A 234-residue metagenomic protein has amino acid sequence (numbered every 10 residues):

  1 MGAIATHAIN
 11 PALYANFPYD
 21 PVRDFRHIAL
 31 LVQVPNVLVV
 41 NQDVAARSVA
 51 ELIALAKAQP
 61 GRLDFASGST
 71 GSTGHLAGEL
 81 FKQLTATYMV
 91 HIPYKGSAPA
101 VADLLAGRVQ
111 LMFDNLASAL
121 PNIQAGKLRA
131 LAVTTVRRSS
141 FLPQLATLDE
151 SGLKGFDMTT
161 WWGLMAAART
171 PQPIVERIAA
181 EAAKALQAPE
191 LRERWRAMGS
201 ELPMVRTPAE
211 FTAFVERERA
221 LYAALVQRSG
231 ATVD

Functional and structural regions predicted by a protein language model:
M1, Q59-L63, T85-T87, L105-D114 (+2 more regions): Alpha-to-beta junction loops
M1-G2, L30, Y94, F113-D114 (+3 more regions): Short beta-strand and adjacent tight-turn residues that come in two discontinuous sequence segments and form the edges
M1-I9, F25, L30-L31, M112-L120: Ligand-binding clamshell of periplasmic/extracellular solute-binding protein-like
A3, S48, P93, G107-R108 (+8 more regions): Conserved functional loop/turn residues at catalytic and ligand-binding sites
I4, A12-P99, L148, W161-R194: Hinge/capping helix and adjacent helix->loop/strand transition within the periplasmic-binding protein
Q33, R47, A119-Q187, L202 (+1 more regions): C-terminal lobe and pocket-closing loops of periplasmic/extracytoplasmic Venus-flytrap solute-binding proteins
L80, L84, A98-R108, A117-A125 (+1 more regions): Short helices/loops that flank or line small-molecule/ion binding pockets
Q172-D234: An extracytoplasmic/periplasmic, membrane-proximal ligand-sensing/linker region
